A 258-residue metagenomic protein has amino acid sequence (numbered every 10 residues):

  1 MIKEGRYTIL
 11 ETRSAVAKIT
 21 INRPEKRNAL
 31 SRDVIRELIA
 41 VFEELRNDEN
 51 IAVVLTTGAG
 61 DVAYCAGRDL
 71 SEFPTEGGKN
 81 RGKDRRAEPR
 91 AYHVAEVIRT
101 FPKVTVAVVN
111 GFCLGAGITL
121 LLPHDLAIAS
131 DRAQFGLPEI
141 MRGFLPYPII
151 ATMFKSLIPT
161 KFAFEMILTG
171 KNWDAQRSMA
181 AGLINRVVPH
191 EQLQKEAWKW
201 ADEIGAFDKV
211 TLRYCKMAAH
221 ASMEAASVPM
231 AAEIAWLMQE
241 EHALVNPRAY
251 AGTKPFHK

Functional and structural regions predicted by a protein language model:
M1-S14, D61, G170, D174-Q176 (+3 more regions): C-terminal alpha-helix plus adjacent terminal tail
M1-T57: Conserved CoA-thioester-binding segment of acyl-CoA-metabolizing enzymes
I2, E96-V210: Crotonase-fold acyl-CoA enzyme core
I19, R23, E37-L38, T56 (+5 more regions): Terminal peptide-recognition signature
D33, E37, R90, V97 (+3 more regions): Charged catalytic carboxylate motif
D48, G67, F101-P102: Acidic-histidine catalytic/liganding microenvironments
G58-V97, C113, M141: Glycine- (often His-adjacent) and acidic-residue-rich active-site loop that binds/positions the CoA thioester
L70, A91, A151, T160-A163 (+2 more regions): A general structural signal for well-ordered alpha-helical segments in protein cores
